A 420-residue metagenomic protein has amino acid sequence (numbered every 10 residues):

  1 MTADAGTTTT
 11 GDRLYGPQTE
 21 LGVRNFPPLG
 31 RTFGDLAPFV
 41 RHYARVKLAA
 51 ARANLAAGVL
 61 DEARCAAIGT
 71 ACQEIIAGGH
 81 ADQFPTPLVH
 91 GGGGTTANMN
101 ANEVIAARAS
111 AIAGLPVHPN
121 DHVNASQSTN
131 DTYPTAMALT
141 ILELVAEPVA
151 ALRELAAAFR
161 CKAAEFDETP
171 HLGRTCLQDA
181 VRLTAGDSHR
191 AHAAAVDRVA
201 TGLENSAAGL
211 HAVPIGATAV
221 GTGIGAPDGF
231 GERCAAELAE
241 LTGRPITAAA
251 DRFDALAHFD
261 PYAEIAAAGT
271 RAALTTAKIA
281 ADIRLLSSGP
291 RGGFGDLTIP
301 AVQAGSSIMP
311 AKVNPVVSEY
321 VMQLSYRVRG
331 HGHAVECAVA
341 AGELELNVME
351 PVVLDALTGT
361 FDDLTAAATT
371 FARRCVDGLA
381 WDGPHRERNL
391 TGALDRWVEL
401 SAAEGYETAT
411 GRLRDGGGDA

Functional and structural regions predicted by a protein language model:
M1-A420: Conserved, well-structured ligand/cofactor-binding cores
